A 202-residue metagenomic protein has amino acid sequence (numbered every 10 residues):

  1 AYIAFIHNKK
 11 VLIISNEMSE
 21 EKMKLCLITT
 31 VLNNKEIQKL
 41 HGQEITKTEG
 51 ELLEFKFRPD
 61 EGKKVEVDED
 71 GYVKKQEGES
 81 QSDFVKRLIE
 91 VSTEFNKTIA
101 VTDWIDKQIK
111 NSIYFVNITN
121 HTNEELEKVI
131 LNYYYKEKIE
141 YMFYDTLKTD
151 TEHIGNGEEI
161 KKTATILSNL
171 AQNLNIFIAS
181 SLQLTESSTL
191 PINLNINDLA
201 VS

Functional and structural regions predicted by a protein language model:
A1-N8, L12-M18, K22, T30 (+1 more regions): P-loop NTPase motor core
K10-E137: Cytosolic-facing regulatory segments adjacent to core modules
